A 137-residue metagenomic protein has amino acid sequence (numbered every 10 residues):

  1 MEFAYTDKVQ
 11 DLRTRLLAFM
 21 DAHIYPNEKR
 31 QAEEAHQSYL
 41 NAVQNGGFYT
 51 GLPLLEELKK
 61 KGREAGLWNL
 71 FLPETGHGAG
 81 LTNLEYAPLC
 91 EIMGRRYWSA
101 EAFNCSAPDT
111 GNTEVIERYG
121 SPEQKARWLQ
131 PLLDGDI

Functional and structural regions predicted by a protein language model:
M1-A4, L16, P73, Q124: Short, functionally important structural connectors and interaction interfaces within domains
M1-T14, D21, Y25: Intrinsic disorder at enzyme termini
A18-Q31, R63: N-terminal glycine-rich anion-binding loops that anchor highly charged ligand groups
Q31-I137: Glycine-rich flavin
